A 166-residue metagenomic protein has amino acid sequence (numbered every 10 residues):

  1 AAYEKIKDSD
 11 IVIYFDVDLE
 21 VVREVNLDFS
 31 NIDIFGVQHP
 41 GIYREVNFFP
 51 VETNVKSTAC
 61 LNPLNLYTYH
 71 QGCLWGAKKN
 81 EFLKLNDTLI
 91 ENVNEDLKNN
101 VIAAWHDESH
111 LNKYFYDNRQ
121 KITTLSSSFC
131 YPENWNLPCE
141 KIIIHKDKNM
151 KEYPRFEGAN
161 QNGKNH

Functional and structural regions predicted by a protein language model:
A1-E45: GT-A fold catalytic core of metal-dependent nucleotide-sugar glycosyltransferases, centered on the diacidic
A2, P63-T68, N162-K164: Catalytic phosphate/metal-binding cores of nucleic-acid and nucleotide-processing enzymes, i.e., regions that mediate
K5, D18, V22-R23, N92-L97 (+1 more regions): Long hydrophobic alpha-helices with heptad-repeat/coiled-coil character
S9-V12, V46-N54, K98-I102: Short linear motifs at secondary-structure transitions and domain/linker junctions
N26-V37, G41-F48, T124-N134, N160-N165: Intrinsic low-complexity, intrinsically disordered segments enriched in polar/basic residues
D28-E81: PAPS-dependent sulfotransferase catalytic domain
L61-K151: Catalytic core and acceptor-binding pocket of nucleotide-sugar-dependent glycosyltransferases
I143-H166: Long, low-complexity C-terminal extensions of enzymes
